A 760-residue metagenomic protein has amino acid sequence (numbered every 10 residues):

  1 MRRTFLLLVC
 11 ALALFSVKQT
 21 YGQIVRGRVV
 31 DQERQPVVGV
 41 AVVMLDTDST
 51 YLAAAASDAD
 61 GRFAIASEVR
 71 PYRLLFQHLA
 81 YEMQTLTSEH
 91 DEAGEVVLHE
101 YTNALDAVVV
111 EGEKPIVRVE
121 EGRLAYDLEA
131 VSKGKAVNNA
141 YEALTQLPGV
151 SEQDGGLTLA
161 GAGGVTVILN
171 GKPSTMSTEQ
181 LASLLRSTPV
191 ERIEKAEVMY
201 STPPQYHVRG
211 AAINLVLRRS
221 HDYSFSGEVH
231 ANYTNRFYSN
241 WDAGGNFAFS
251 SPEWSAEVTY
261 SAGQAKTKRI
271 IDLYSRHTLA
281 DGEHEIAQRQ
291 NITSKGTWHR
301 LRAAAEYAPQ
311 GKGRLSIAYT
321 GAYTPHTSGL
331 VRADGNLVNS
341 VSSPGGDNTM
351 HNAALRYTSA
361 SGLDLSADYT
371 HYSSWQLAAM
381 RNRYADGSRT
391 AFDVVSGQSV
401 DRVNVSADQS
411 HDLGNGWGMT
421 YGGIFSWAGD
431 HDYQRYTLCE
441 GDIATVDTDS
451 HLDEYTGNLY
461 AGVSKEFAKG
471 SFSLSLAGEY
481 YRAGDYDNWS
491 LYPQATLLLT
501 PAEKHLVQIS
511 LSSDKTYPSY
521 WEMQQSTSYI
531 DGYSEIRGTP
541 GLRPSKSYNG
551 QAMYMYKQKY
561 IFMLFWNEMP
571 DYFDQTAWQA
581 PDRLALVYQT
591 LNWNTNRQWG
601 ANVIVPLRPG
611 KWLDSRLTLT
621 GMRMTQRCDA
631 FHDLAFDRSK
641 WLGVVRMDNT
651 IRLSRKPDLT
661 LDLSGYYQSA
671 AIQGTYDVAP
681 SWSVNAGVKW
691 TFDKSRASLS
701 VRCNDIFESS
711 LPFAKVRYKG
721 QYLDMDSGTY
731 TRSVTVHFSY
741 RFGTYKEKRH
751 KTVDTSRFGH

Functional and structural regions predicted by a protein language model:
V43-L45, Q77-Y81, A93-S132, E152-D154 (+1 more regions): Short, acidic, small-residue-rich periplasmic hinge/interaction motif at the N-terminus of Gram-negative outer-membrane
D48-R62: Short, acidic Ser/Thr/Gly-rich low-complexity loop/linker segments typical of extracellular and cell-surface proteins
A66, P173-S201: Short acidic/polar hinge/loop motifs at secondary-structure boundaries that mediate gating or recognition
D91-L98, A140-A143, L181-S183, E197-V198 (+2 more regions): N-terminal periplasmic accessory domains that precede and gate Gram-negative outer-membrane beta-barrel machines
Y141-M176: Extracytoplasmic beta-strand/coil segments of soluble accessory domains associated with Gram-negative outer-membrane
W254, W298-P325, S343-Q494, T500-K504 (+3 more regions): Face-selective signature of the C-terminal outer-membrane beta-barrel domain
K515-M563, E568-P570, L586-G600, V605-R608 (+1 more regions): Outer-membrane beta-barrel signature, preferentially recognizing the C-terminal barrel domain of Gram-negative
K640-H760: Conserved C-terminal beta-signal and adjacent last beta-strands/turns of outer-membrane beta-barrel proteins
